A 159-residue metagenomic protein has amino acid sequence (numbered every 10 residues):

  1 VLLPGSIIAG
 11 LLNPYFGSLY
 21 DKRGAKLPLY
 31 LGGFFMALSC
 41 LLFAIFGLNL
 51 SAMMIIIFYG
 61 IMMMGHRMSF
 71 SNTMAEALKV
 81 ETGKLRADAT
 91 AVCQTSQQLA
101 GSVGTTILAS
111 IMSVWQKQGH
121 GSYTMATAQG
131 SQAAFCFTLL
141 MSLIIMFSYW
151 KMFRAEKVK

Functional and structural regions predicted by a protein language model:
V1-Q118, T127-E156: 12-transmembrane solute porter fold
